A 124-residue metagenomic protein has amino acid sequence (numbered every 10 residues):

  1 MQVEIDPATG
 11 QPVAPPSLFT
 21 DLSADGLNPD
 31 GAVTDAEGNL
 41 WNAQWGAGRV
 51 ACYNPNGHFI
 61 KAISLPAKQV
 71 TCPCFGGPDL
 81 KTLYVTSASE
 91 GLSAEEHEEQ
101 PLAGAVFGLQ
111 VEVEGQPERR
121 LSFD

Functional and structural regions predicted by a protein language model:
M1-Q2, G48-V50, G91-S93, V106: Structural signal for beta-propeller blades
Q2-Q11, Q110-Q116: Short loop/turn segments immediately following beta-strands, especially the blade-tip and inter-blade linker loops
Q11-D21, K61-S64, E118-D124: Beta-propeller fold detector
P15, N28, G46, Q69 (+1 more regions): Beta-rich catalytic cores
L18-N39, A67-K81: Beta-rich, blade/repeat-based domains predominating in secreted/periplasmic proteins but also intracellular
A24, R49-K61, K68, G77 (+2 more regions): Flexible "stalk/tail and boundary" regions
L40-W45, Y84-G91: Conserved beta-strand positions in repeat-built beta-propeller and related beta-rich domains
A88-L102: Short, conserved, GDST-rich strand-edge loop motifs in beta-rich repeat architectures
